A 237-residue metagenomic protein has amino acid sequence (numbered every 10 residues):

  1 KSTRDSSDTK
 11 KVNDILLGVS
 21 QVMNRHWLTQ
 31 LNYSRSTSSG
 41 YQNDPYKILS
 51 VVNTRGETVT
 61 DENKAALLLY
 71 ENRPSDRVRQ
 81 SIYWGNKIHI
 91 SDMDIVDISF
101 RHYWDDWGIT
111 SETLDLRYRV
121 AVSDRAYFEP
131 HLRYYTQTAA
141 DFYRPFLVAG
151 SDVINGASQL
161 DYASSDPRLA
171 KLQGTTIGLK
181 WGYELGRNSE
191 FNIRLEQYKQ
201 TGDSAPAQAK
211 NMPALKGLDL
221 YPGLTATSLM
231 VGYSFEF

Functional and structural regions predicted by a protein language model:
K1, D94-W104: Transmembrane beta-strand segments that form the barrel wall of outer-membrane beta-barrel proteins
K1-D14, G18-R25, S36-Q42, Y127-G182 (+3 more regions): Outer-membrane beta-barrel translocator/channel fold
S7, P74-V78, Y103-E112, K171 (+1 more regions): Solvent-exposed loop/turn segments connecting transmembrane beta-strands in outer-membrane beta-barrel proteins
V12-L16, L28, Y70, R79-G85 (+5 more regions): Membrane-embedded beta-strand positions in outer-membrane beta-barrel channels/transporters
I15-L17, L31-T37, I82, I88 (+4 more regions): Transmembrane beta-barrel strands of outer-membrane/channel proteins
V22-H26, S91-M93, S123-R125, G186-N188: Outer-membrane beta-barrel channels and translocator barrels
Y46-T54, D115-R117, Y135-T136, P145-I154 (+1 more regions): Flexible, surface-exposed loop regions and adjacent strand-edge segments of Gram-negative outer-membrane beta-barrel
W181, G223-F237: Outer-membrane beta-barrel "beta-signal"
